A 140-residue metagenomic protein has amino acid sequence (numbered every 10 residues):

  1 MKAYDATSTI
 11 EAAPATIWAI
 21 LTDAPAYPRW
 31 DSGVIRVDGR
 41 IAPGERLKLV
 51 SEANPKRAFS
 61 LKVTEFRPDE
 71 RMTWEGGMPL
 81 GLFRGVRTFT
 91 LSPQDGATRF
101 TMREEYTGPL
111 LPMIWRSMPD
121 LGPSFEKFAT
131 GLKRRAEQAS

Functional and structural regions predicted by a protein language model:
M1-D38, A42, G131: Hydrophobic ligand-binding cavity/cleft-lining segments
Y4-A6, F59-L61, R87, F100-M102: Hydrophobic residues positioned within well-ordered beta-strands of beta-sheet architectures
E11-P14, E65-D69, T90-R99: A short, structured loop/turn motif at beta-sheet edges
A13, A26, P55, T98 (+1 more regions): Short phosphate-engaging motifs
R29, D38-L82, V86, Q94 (+1 more regions): Glycine-rich portal/gate segments that line the openings of hydrophobic small-molecule binding cavities
G77-F83, R103-L110: Short, solvent-exposed aromatic-acidic interface loops
R99, E105-S140: A conserved amphipathic terminal alpha-helix motif
